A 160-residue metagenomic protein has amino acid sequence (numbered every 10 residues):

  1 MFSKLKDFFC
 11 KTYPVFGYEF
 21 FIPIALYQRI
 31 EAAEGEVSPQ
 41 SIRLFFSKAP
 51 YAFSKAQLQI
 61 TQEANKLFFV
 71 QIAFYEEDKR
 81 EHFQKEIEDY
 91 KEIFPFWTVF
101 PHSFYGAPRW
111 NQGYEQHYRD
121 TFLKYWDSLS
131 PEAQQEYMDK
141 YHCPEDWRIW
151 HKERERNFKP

Functional and structural regions predicted by a protein language model:
M1-P160: Polar/charged low-complexity regulatory segments
